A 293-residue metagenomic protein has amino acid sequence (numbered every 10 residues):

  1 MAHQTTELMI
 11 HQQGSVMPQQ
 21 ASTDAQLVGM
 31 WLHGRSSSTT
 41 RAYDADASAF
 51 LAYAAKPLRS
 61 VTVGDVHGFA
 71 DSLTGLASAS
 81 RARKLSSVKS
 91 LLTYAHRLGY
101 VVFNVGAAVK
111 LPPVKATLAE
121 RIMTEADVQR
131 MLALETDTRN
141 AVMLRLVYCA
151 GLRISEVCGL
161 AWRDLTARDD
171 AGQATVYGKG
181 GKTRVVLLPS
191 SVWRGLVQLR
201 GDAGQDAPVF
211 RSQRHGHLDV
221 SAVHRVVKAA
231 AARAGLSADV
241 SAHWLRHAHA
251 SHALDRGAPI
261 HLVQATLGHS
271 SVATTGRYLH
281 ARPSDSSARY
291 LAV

Functional and structural regions predicted by a protein language model:
M1-V293: Conserved catalytic core of the tyrosine transesterase superfamily
